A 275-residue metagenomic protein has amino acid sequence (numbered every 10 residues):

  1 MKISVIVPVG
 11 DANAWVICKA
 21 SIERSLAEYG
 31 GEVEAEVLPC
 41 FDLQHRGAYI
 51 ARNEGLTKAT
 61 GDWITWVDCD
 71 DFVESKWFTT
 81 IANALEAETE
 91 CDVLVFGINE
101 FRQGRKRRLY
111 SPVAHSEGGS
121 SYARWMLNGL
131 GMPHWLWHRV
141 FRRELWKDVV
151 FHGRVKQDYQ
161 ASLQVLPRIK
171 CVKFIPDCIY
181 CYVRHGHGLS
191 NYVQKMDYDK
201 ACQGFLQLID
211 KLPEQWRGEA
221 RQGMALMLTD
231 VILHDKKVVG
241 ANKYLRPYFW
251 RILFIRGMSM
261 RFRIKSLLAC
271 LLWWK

Functional and structural regions predicted by a protein language model:
K2-V9, E36, Q160: Cell-envelope/extracellular polymer assembly enzymes that use nucleotide-activated donors
P8, D71-K156, Q160-K173, V183-M196: Donor-binding/catalytic cores of nucleotide-activated saccharide and glycerol-phosphate transferases/polymerases
D11-L26: Short, well-formed alpha-helical segments that are part of the catalytic scaffolds of diverse glycosyltransferases
R24, D71, K237-K275: Membrane-interface aromatic/basic loop that binds lipid-linked glycans or pyrophosphate carriers, typified by
L43-A59: Glycine-rich, basic loop-to-helix element that forms the pyrophosphate-binding segment of sugar-nucleotide handling
I64: Short aromatic/hydrophobic "clamp" motif used to bind/position activated sugar donors
V67-C69: Catalytic metal- and UDP-sugar-binding loop of GT-A-like glycosyltransferases, i.e., residues flanking the conserved
I179-H185, Y192-G218, V231, V238-I252: Catalytic core of nucleotide-sugar-dependent glycosyltransferases
